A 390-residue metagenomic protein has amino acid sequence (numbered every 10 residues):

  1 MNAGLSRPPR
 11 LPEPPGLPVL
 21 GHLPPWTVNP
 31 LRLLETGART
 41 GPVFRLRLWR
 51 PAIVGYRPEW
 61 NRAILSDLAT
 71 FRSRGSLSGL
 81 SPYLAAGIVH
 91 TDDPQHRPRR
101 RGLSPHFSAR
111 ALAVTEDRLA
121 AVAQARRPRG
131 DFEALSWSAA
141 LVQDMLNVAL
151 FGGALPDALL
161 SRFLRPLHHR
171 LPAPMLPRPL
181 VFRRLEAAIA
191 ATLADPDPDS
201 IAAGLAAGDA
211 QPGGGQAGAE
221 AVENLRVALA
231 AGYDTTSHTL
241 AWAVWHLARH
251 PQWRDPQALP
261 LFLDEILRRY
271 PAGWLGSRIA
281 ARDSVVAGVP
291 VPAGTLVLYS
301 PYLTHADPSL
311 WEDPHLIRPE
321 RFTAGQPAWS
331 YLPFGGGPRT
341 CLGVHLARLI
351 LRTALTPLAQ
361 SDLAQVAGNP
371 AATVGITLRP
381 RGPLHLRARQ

Functional and structural regions predicted by a protein language model:
G4-E35, R50-P51, E59-S66, G75-P196 (+1 more regions): Cytochrome P450 catalytic-domain helical core, especially the substrate-recognition surface and oxygen-activation
P18, P179-T239: Conserved cytochrome P450 catalytic core segment spanning the I/J/K helices
L20-G41, A258-V289, T295, P308: Conserved cytochrome P450 K-helix E-x-x-R motif and the immediately C-terminal K′/meander segment
V54: Sensory beta-strand/linker motifs that couple input domains to effectors
R57, G232, G294, L351: Short, conserved phosphate/pyrophosphate- and ester-handling motifs at nucleotide-, phospho-/glycolipid
T70, S300-G325: Conserved cytochrome P450 K-helix/beta-meander segment immediately N-terminal to the heme-binding cysteine loop
V89, W274-L275, V289, H315 (+1 more regions): Cytochrome P450 heme-thiolate "Cys pocket" and heme-binding signature region
N224, Y233-P256, L342-S361: Cytochrome P450 catalytic-core helices
